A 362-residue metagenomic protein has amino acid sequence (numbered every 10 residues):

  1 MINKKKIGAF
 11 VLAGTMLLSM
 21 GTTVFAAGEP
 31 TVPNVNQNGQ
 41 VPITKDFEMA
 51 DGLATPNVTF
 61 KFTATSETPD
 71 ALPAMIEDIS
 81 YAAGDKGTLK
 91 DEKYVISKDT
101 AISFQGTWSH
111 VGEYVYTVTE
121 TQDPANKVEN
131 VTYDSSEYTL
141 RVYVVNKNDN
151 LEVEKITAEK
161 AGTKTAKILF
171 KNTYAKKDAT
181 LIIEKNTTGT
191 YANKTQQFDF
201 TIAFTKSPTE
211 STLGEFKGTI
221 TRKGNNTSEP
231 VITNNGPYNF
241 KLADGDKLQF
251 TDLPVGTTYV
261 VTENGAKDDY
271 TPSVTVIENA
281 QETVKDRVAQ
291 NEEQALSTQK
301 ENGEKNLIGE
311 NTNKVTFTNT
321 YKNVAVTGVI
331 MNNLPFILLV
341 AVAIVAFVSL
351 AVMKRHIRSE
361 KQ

Functional and structural regions predicted by a protein language model:
I2-Q362: Solvent-exposed loop/turn and edge beta-strand elements of beta-rich ligand-binding domains
